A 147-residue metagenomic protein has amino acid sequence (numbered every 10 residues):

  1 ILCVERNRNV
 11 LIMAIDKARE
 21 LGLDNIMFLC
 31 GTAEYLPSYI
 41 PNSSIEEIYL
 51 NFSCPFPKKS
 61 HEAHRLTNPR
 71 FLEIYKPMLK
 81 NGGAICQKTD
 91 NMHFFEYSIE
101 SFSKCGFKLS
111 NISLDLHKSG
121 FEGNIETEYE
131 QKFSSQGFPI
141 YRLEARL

Functional and structural regions predicted by a protein language model:
I1-V4: Short beta-strand element of Class I
N7: Conserved SAM/SAH-binding beta-strand->alpha-helix loop
V10-M13, F95: Short alpha-helix immediately C-terminal to the canonical SAM-binding loop
A14-E47: S-adenosyl-L-methionine
Y39, I45-L66: A short SAM/SAH-binding and catalytic strip from SAM-dependent methyltransferases
P57-E62, C86-C105: Conserved class I S-adenosyl-L-methionine
R65-A84: A short glycine-rich, Lys/Arg-flanked "PGG" loop and its adjoining helix->strand segment in the class I
F94, S98-L147: Class I S-adenosyl-L-methionine
